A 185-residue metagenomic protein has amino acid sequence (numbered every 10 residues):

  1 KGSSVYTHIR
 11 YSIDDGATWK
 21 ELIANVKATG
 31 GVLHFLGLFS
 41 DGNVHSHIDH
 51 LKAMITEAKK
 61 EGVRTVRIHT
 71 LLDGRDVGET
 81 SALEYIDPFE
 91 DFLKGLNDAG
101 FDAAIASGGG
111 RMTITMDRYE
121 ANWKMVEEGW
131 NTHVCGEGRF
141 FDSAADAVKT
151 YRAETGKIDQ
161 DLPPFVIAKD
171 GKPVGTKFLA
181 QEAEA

Functional and structural regions predicted by a protein language model:
K1-T113, A121-N131: Active-site nucleophile/metal-coordination loop of metallo-enzymes that catalyze phosphate/sulfate and related
L96, S107-G109, Y119-A185: Hard-cation-handling environments
